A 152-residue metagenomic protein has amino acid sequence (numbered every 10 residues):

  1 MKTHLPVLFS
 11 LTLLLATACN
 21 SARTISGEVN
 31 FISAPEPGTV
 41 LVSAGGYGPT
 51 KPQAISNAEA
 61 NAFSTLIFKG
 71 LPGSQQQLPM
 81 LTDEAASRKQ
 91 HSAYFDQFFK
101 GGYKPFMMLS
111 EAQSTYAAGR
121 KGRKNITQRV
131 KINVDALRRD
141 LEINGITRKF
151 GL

Functional and structural regions predicted by a protein language model:
M1-F9: Bacterial N-terminal signal peptides that target proteins for export
L8-A16: Bacterial N-terminal signal peptides
C19-L152: Domain-level marker for long, solvent-exposed, non-transmembrane regions
